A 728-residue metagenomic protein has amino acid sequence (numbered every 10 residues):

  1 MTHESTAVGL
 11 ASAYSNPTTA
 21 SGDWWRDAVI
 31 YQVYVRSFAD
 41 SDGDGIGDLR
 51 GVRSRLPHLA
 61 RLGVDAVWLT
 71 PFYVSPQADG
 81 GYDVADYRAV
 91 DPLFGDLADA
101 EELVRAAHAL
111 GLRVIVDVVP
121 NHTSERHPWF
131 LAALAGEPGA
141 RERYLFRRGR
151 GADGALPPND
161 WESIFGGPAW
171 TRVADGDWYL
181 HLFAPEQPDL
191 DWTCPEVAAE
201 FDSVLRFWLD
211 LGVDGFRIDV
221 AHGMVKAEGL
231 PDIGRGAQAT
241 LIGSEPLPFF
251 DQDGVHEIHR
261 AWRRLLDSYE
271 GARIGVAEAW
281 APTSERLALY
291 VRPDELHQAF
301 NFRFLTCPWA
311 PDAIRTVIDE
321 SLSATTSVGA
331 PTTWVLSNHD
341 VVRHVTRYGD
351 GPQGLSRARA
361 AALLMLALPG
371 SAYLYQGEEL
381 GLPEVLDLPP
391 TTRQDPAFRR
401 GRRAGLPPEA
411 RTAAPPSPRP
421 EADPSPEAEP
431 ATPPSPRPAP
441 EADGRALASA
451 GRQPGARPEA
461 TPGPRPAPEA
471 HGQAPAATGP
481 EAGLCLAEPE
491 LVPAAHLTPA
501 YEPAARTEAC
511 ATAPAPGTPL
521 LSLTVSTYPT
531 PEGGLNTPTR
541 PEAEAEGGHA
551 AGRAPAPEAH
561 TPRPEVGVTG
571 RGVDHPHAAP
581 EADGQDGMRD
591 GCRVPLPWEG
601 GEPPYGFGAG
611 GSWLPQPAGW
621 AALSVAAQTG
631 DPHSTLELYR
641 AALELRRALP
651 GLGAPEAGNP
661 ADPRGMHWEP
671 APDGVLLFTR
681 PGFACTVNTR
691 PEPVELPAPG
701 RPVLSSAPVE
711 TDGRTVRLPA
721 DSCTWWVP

Functional and structural regions predicted by a protein language model:
T2-R206, D210, G223-P282, L596: Acidic/aromatic-lined carbohydrate-recognition and catalytic surfaces of CAZymes acting on diverse glycans
A7-G9, W24-R26, A237, L247 (+10 more regions): Loop/helix patches that line or flank the sugar-binding groove of alpha-linked glycan CAZymes
S124-R126, L131-A133, D267, I274-P308 (+1 more regions): Substrate-binding cleft/loops of secretory-pathway carbohydrate-active enzymes
L131-G176, C307, A313-T325, A582-P617: Core domains of carbohydrate- and sulfate-ester-processing enzymes
P407-P503, T507-S522, S526-T530, L535-R540 (+1 more regions): Long, intrinsically disordered low-complexity tandem-repeat regions enriched in serine/threonine/proline and other
T686-R690: Asparagine-centered strand-capping/turn motif at beta-strand->loop junctions
E692-P708: Beta-strand-rich binding/interaction modules
R714-P728: C-terminal beta-strand-rich structural cap/linker in extracellular carbohydrate-active enzymes
